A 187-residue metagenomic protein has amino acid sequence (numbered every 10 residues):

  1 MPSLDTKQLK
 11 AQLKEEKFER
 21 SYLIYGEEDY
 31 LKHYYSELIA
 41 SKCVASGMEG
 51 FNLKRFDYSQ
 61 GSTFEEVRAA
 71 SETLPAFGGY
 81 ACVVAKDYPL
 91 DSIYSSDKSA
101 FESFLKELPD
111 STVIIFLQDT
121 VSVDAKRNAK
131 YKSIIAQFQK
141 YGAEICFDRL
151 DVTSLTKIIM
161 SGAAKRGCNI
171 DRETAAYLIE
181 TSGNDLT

Functional and structural regions predicted by a protein language model:
M1-T187: Conserved beta/loop motifs at nucleotide-recognition and modification sites
